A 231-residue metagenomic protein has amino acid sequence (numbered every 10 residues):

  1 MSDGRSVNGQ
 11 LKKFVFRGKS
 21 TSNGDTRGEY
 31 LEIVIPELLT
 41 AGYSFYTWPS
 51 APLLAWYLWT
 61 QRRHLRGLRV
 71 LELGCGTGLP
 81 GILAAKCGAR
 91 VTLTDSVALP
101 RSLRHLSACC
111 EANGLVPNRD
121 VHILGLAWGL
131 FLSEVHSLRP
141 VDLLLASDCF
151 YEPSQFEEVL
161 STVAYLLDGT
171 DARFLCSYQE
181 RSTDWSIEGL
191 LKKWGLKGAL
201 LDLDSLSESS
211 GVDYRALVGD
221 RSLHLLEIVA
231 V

Functional and structural regions predicted by a protein language model:
M1-V231: S-adenosylmethionine-dependent methyltransferases
